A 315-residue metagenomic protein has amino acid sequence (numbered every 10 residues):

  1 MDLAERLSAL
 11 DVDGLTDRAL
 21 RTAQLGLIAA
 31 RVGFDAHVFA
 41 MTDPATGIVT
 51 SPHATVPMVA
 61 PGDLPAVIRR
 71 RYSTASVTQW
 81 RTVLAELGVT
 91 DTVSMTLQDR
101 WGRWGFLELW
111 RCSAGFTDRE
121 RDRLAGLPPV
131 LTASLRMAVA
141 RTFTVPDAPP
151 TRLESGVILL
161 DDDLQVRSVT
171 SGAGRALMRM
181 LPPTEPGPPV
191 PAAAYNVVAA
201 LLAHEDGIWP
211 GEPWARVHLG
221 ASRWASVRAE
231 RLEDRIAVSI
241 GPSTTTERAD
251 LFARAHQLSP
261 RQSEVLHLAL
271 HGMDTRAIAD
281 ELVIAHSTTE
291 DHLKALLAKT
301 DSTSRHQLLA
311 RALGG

Functional and structural regions predicted by a protein language model:
M1-P129, A133, M137, G211-P213: Regulatory input/activation interfaces that engage signals or partners
L135-T151, H286: Short alpha-helical interdomain "coupling" segment at the junction between an upstream regulatory sensor module
P146-P150, P242-P260: Regulatory hinge/linker segments at domain boundaries that couple sensory/effector modules to output domains
L153-A215: PAS-family sensory domains
N196-T245: PAS-family sensory/regulatory modules and their coupling/dimerization elements
S259, G272-Q307: Recognition helix of helix-turn-helix DNA-binding domains
R261-V265: The N-cap/first-turn positions of alpha helices within or immediately adjacent to helix-turn-helix DNA-binding domains
R305-G315: Short, basic, alpha-helical segments at the C-terminal edge of helix-turn-helix-like DNA-binding modules
